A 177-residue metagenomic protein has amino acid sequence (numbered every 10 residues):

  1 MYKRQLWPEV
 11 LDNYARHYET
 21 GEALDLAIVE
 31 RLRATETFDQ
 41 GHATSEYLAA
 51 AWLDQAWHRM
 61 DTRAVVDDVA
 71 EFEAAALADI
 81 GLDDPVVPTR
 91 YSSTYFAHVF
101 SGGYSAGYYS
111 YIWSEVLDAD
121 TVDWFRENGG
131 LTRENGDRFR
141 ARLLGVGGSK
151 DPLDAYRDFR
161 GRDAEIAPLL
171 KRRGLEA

Functional and structural regions predicted by a protein language model:
K3-A177: Cation-handling catalytic/transport regions enriched in His/Asp/Glu
